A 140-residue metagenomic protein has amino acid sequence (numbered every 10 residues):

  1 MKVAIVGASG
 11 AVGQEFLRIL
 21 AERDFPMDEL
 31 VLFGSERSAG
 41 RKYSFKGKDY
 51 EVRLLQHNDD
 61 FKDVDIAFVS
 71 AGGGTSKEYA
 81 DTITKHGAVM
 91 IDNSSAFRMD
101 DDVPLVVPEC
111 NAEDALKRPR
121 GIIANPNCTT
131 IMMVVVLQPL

Functional and structural regions predicted by a protein language model:
M1-P139: N-terminal Rossmann-like NAD(P) cofactor-binding subdomain of oxidoreductases, focused on the glycine-rich
